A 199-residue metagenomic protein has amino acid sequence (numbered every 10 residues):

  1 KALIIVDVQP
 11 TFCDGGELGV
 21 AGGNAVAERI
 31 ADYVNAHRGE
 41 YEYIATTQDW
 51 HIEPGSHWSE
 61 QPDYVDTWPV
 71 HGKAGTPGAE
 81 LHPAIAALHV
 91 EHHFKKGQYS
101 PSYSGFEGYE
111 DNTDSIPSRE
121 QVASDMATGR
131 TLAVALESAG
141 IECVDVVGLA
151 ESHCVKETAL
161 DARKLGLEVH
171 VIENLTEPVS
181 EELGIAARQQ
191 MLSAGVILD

Functional and structural regions predicted by a protein language model:
K1-L3: Extreme N-terminal starter segment of soluble prokaryotic enzymes
V6, Q48, E173: Active-site flanking residues adjacent to catalytic metal/cofactor-binding acidic residues
C13-G23: Acidic/histidine-rich helix-loop elements that form or flank divalent-metal/phosphate-binding sites at the catalytic
E28-C143: Active-site alpha/beta core segments
I30-V34, V155-K164: Histidine-anchored nucleotide/phosphate-binding helix
D145-G148, S152, L167-E181: A short glycine-rich beta-strand->turn/loop micro-motif centered on a GG-aromatic cluster
L165-E168, L192-G195: Short acidic, glycine/proline-enriched helix-loop-strand junctions
I197-D199: Short acidic-hydrophobic, aromatic-tinged amphipathic segments that line or gate anion-handling sites
